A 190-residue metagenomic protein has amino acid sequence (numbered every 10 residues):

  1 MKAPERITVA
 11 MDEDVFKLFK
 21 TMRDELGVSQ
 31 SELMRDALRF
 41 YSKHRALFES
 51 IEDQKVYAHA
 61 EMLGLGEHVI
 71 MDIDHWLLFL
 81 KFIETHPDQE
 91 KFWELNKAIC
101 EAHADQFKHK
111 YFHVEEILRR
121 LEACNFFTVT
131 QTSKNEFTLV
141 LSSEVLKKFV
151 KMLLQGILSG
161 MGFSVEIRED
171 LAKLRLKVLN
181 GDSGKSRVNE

Functional and structural regions predicted by a protein language model:
M1-D14, K20-R23: Short Lys/Arg-rich basic patches
V9, D24, V140-E144: Short, charged/polar micro-motifs that form catalytic or ligand-binding hotspots
V28-D53: Short, basic amphipathic alpha-helical segments that act as recognition/interaction helices in nucleic-acid-binding
E49-V69: Surface-exposed beta-loop interaction hotspot
M62-E136: An N-terminal amphipathic alpha-helical segment
A104-E190: Charged, low-complexity intrinsically disordered regulatory/assembly segments
